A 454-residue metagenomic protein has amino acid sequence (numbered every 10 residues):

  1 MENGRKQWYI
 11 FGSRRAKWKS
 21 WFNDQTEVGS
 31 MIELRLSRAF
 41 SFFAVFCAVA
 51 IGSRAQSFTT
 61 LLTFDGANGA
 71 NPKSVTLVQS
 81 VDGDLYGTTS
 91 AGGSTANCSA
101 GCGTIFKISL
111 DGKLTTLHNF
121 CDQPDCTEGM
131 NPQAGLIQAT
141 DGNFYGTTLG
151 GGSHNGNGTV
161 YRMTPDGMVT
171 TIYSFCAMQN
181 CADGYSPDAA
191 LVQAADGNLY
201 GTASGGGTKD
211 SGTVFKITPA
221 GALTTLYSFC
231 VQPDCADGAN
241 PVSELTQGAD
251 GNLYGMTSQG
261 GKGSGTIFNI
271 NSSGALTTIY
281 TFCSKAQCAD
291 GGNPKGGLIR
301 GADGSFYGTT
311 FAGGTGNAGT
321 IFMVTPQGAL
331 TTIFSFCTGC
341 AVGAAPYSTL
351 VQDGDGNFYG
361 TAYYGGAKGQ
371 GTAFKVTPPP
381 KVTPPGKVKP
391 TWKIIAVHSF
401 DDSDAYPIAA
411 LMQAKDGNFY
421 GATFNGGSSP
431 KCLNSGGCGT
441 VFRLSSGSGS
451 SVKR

Functional and structural regions predicted by a protein language model:
G4-R454: Extracellular beta-propeller repeat domains
